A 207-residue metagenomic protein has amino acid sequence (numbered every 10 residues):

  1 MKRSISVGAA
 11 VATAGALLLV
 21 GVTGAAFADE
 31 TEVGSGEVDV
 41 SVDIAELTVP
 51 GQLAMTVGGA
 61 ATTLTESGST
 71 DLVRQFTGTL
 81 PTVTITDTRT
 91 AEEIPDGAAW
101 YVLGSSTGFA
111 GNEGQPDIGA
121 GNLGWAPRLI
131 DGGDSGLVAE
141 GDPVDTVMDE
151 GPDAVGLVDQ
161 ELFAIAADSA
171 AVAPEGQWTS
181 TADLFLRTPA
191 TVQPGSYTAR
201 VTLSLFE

Functional and structural regions predicted by a protein language model:
M1-A28: Secretory targeting and sorting signals
K2, V20-A25, S67, G132 (+3 more regions): Low-complexity, intrinsically disordered/propeptide-like segments
R3-I5, E161, P174, W178-S180: Residue-level signal for well-ordered alpha-helical segments
A16-L18, N122, G136, G156 (+1 more regions): Acidic/proline-rich low-complexity IDRs
A25-V138, A170-E207: N-terminal small/polar-rich segments of proteins
V138-T146: Extracytosolic low-complexity repeat regions of secreted or lipid-anchored proteins
D145-T146, E150-A173: Acidic, glycine-rich flexible loop segments
